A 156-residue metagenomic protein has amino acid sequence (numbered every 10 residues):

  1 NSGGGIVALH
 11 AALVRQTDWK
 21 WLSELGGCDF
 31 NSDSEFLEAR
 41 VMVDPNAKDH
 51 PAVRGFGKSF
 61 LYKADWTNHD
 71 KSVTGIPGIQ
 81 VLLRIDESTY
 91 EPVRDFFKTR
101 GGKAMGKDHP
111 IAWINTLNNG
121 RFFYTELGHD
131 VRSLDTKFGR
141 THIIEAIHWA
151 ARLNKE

Functional and structural regions predicted by a protein language model:
N1-W19, N119, T125: Short alpha-beta junction capping motif
S2, R15, L22-N31, K58-L61: Alpha-helix capping at helix-to-loop junctions
I6, A12-Q16, A47, S59 (+2 more regions): Solvent-exposed loop/turn segments at secondary-structure junctions within structured extracellular/periplasmic domains
V7-A12, L25, S34-F36: Active-site histidine-anchored catalytic micro-motif
D18, K48, A52, G139-I143: Stable alpha-helical elements in mature extracytoplasmic
L22-G27, Y62, D70-I79, G128 (+1 more regions): Oxidoreductase and adenylate-handling cofactor-binding alpha/beta cores
C28, E35-N118: Catalytic beta-strand/loop cores that center a nucleophilic Ser/Cys/Thr and support acyl-enzyme chemistry
S88-E91, D95-A112, T116-E156: Extracellular ligand-binding/catalytic regions of CAZymes and related secreted enzymes and adhesion modules
